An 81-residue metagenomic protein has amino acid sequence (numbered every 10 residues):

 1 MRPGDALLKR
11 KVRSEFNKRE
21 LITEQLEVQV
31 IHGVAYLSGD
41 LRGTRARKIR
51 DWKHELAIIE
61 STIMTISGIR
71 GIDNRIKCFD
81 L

Functional and structural regions predicted by a protein language model:
M1-L81: N-terminal targeting leaders
